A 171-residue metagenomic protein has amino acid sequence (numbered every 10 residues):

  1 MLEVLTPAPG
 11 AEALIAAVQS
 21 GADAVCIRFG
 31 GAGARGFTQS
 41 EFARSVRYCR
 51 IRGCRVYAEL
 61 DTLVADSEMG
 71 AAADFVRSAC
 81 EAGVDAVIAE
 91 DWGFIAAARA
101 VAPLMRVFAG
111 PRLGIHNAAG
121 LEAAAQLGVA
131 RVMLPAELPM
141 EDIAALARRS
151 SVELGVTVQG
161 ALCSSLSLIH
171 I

Functional and structural regions predicted by a protein language model:
E3-V25: N-terminal basic/disordered segments at the start of proteins
V4-P7, V25-I27, V56-L60, V87-A89 (+3 more regions): Hydrophobic faces of well-ordered beta-strands that scaffold small-molecule active sites in alpha/beta enzyme cores
P7-A11, G30, D61-A65, E90-G93 (+3 more regions): Active-site beta-loop-alpha junctions enriched in small/polar residues
A17, D91, A124, V156: Conserved, mostly hydrophobic/aromatic
C26-F42, E59-S67: Glycine-rich, proline-tolerant flexible connector loops at the mouths of alpha/beta enzymes
G33-S45, E90-A102, E137-S150: Active-site-adjacent beta->alpha loops and helix N-cap segments on the catalytic face of soluble alpha/beta enzymes
Y48, C54-A123: N-terminal active-site wall of soluble small-molecule enzyme domains
I169-I171: Conserved small/polar residues in nucleotide/adenosyl-binding loops
